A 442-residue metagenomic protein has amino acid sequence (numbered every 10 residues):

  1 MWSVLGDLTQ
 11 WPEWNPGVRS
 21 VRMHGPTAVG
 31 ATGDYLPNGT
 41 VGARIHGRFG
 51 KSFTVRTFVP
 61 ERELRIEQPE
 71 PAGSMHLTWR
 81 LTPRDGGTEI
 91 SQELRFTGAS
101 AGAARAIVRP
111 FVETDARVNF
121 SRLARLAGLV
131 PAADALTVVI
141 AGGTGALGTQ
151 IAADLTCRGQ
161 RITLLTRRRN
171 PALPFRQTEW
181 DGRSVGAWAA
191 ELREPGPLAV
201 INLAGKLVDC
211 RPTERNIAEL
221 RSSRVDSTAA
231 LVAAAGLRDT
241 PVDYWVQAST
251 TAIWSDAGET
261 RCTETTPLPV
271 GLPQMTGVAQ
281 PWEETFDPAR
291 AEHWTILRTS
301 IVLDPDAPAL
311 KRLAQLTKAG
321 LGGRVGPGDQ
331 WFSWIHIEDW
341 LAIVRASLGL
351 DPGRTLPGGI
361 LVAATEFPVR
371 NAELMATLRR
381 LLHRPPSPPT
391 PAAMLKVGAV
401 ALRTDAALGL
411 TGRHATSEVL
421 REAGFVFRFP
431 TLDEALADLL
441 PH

Functional and structural regions predicted by a protein language model:
M1-G25: Hydrophobic ligand-binding cavity/cleft-lining segments
R95-A135: A conserved amphipathic terminal alpha-helix motif
A132-T137, I343, L350-R403, A437: Mid/C-terminal beta-alpha module of Rossmann-like enzyme folds, strongest in SDR-family dehydrogenases/epimerases
A135-R158: N-terminal Rossmann NAD(P)H-binding glycine-rich loop of SDR-like oxidoreductase domains
P174-S227: NAD(P)H-binding glycine-rich loop region in Rossmannoid oxidoreductase-like domains and their noncatalytic homologs
I217, A229-L272: Conserved Rossmann-fold NAD(P)-dependent oxidoreductase catalytic core, especially the SDR/UDP-sugar
T250, E283-P305: Conserved beta-loop-beta element that borders a ligand/cofactor-binding pocket
V278-A279, P305-A314, V325-L348, G359: Substrate-positioning beta->alpha
